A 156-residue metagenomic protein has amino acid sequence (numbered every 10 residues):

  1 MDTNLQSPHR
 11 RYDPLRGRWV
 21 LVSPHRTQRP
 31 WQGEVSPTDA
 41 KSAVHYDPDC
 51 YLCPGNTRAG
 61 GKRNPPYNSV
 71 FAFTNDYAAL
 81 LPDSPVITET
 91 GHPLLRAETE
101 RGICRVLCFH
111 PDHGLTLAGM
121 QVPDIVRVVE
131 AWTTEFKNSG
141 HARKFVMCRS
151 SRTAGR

Functional and structural regions predicted by a protein language model:
M1-R156: Active-site microenvironments that recognize anionic phosphate/pyrophosphate groups
